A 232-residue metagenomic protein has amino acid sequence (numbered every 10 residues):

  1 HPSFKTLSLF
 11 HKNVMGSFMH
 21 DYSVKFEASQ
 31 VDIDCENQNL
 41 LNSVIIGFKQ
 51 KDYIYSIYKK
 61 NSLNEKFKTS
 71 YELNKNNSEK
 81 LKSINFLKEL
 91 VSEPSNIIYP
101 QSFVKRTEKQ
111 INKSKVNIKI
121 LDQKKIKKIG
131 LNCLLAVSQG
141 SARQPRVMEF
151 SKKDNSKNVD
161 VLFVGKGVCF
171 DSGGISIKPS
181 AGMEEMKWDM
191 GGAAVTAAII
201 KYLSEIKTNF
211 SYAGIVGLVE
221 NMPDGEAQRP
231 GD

Functional and structural regions predicted by a protein language model:
H1, F86-E89, S176-S180, D232: A short small-residue
H1-D160, V164-G167: Short amphipathic alpha-helical segment within the helicase RecA-like ATPase core that mediates nucleic-acid
G47, S138-S141, K178-K187, Q228-D232: A glycine- and small-aliphatic-rich helix-loop capping segment at beta-alpha/alpha-beta transitions that lines
T107, V161-F163, S176-E220: Alpha-helical metal-binding/catalytic segments enriched in His/Glu/Asp
K119, T208, D224-E226: Short linear functional motifs in flexible/disordered or boundary regions
I126, C169, E220-M222: Surface-exposed, flexible loop/turn segments at secondary-structure boundaries
E149-W188, E226: Catalytic-core environment of secreted peptidases
L218, P223-D232: A structural-propensity feature for long, helix-poor, extended segments
